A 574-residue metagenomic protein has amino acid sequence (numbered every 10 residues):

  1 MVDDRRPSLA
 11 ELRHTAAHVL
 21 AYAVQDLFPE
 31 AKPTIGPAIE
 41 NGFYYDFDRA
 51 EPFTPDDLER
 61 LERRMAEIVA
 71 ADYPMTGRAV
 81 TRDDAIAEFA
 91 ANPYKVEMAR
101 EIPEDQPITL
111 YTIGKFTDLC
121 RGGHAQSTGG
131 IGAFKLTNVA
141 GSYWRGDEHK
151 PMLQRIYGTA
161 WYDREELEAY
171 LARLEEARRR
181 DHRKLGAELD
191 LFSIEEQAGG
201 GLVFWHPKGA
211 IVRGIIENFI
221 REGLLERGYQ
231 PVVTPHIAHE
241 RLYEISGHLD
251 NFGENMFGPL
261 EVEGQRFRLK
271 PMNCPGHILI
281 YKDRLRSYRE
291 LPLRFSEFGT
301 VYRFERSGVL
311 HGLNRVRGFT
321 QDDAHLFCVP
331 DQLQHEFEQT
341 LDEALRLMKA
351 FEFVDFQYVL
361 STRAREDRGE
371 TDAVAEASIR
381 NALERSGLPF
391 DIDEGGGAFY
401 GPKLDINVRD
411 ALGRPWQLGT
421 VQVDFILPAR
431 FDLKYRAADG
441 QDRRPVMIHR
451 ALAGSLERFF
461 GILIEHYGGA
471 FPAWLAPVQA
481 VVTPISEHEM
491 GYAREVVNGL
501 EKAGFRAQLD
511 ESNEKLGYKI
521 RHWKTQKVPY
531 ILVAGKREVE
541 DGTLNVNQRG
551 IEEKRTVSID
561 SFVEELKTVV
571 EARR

Functional and structural regions predicted by a protein language model:
M1-K32, I39-E40, D46-R574: NTP/phosphate- and nucleic-acid-binding module
